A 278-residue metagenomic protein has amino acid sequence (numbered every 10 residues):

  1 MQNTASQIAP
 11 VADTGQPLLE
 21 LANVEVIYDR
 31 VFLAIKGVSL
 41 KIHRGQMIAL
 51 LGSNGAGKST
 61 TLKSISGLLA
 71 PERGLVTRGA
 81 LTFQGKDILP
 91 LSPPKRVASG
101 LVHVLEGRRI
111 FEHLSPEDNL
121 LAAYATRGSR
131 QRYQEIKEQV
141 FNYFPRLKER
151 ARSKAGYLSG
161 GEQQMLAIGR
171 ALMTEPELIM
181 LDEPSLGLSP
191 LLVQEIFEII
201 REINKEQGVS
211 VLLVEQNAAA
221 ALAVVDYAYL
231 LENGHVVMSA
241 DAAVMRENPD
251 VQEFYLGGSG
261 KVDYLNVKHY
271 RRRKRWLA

Functional and structural regions predicted by a protein language model:
L51-S53: The feature captures the beta-strand-to-loop junction immediately N-terminal to the Walker
L68-L69, A80-R96, S129: ABC ATPase NBD Q-loop/coupling interface
L114, L158, A171-L172: ABC ATPase signature
K154-L158, E162: Conserved ABC ATPase signature
M173-E177: A short, proline-enriched helix->beta-strand linker immediately N-terminal to the Walker B motif in ABC-type P-loop
Q194-G208: Helical segment within the ABC ATPase nucleotide-binding domain
L256-A278: ABC ATPase nucleotide-binding domains
